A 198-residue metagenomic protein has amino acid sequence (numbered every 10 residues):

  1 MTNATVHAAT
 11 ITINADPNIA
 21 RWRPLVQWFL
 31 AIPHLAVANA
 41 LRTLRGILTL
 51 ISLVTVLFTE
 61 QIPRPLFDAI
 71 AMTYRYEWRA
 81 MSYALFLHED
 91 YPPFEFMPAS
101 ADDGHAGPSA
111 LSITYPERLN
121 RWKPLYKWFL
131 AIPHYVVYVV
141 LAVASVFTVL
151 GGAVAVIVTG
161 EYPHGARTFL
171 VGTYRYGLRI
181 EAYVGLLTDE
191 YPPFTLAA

Functional and structural regions predicted by a protein language model:
M1-A198: Membrane-proximal intrinsically disordered regions of secretory-pathway and membrane-system proteins
